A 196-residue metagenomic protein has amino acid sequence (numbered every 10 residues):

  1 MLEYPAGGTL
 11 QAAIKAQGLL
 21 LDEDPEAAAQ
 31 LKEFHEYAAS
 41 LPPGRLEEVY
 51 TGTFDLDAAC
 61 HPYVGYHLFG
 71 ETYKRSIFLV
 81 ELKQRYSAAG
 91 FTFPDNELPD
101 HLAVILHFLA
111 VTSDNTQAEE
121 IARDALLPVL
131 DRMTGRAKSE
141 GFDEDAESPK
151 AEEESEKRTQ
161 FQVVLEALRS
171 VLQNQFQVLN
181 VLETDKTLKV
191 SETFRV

Functional and structural regions predicted by a protein language model:
M1-L102, L106-V196: Charged, alpha-helix-forming regions
